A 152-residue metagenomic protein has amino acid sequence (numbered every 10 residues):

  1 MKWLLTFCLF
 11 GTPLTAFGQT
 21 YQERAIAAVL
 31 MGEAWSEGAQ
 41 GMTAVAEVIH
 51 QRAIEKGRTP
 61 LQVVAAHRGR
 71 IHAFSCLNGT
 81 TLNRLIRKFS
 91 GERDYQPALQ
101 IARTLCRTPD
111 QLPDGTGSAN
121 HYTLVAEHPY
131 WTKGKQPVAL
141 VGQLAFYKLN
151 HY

Functional and structural regions predicted by a protein language model:
L4-F17: Hydrophobic h-region of N-terminal signal peptides that target proteins for export in Gram-negative bacteria
Q19-Y152: Bacterial extracytoplasmic/cell-wall-associated proteins, especially those involved in peptidoglycan
